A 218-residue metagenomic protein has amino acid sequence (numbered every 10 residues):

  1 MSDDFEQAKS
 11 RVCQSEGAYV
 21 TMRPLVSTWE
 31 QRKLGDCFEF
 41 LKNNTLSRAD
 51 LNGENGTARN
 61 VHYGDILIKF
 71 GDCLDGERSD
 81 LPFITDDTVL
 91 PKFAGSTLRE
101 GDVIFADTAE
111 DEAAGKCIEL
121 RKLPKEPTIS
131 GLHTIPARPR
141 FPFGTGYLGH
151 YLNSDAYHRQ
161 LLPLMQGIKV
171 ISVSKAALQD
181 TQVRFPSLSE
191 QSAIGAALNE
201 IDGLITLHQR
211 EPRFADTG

Functional and structural regions predicted by a protein language model:
M1-G218: Feature detects amphipathic, helix-rich regulatory segments
